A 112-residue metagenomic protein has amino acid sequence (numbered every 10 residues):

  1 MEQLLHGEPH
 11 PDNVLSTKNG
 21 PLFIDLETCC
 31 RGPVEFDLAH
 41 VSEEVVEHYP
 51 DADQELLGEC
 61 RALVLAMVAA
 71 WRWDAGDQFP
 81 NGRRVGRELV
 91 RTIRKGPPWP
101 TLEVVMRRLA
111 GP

Functional and structural regions predicted by a protein language model:
Q3-L4, S16-E59: Active-site Asp-x-Gly
L4-G7, P11: Catalytic-loop of the protein kinase fold
D12, P21, M67: Glycine-centered loop/turn positions within well-structured domains that cap or flank conserved ligand/cofactor-binding
N13-L15, P112: N-terminal secretion targeting segments of exported proteins
Y49-P112: Helix-rich C-terminal or lid/interface subdomains of diverse kinases
